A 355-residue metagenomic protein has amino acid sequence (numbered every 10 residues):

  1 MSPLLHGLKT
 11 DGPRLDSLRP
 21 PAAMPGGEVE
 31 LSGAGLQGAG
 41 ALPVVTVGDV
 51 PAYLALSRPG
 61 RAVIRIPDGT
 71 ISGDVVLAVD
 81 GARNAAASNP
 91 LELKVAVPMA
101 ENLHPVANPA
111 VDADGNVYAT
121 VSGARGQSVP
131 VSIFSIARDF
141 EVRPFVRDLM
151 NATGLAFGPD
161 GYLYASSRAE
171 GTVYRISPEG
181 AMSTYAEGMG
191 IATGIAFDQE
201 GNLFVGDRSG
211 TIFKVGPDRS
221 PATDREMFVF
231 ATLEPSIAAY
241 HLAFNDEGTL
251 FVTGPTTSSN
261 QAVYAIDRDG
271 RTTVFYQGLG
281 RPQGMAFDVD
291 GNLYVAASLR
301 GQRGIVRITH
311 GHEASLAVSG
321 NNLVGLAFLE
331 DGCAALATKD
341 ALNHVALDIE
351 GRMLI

Functional and structural regions predicted by a protein language model:
M1-H104, N108-Y118, P130: Ser/Thr/Pro-rich low-complexity tracts
A52, G60, G73, A107 (+10 more regions): Glycine-centered loop/turn positions within well-structured domains that cap or flank conserved ligand/cofactor-binding
E92-K94, I136-E141, I176-A181, V215-P221 (+3 more regions): Short loop/turn segments that connect beta-strands within beta-propeller blades
K94-E101, F140-V146, G180-A186, R225-T232 (+2 more regions): A short beta-strand motif characteristic of beta-propeller blades
N102-G115, T120-G123, P130-V131, D148-Y162 (+8 more regions): Beta-rich, blade/repeat-based domains predominating in secreted/periplasmic proteins but also intracellular
S128, A137, R168, S177 (+4 more regions): Structural signature of WD-repeat beta-propellers
P130-F134, G171-Y174, T211-K214, A262-Y264 (+2 more regions): A short loop-to-beta-strand structural motif that recurs across blades of beta-propeller domains
S315, C333, K339-I355: Flexible, glycine-rich linker and terminal segments associated with outer-membrane beta-barrel/transport systems
